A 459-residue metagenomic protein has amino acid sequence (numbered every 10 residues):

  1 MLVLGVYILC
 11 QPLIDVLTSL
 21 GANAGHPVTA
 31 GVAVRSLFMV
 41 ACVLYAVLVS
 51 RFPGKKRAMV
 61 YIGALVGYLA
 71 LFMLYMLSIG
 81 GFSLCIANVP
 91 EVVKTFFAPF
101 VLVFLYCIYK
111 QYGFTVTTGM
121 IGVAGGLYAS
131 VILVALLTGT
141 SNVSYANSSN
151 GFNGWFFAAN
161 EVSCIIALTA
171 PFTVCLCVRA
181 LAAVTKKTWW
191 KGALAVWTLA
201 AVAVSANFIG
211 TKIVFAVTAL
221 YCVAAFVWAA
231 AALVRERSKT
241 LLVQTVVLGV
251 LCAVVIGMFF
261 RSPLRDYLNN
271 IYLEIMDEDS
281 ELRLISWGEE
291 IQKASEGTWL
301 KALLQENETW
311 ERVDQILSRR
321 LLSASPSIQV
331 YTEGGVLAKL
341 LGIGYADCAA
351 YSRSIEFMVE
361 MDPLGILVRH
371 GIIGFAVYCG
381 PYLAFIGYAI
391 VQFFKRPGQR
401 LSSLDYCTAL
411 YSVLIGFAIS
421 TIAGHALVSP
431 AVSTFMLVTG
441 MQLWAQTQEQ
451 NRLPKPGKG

Functional and structural regions predicted by a protein language model:
M1-G5, P53-G67, T115-A124, W190-A195 (+1 more regions): Membrane-interfacial loop-to-transmembrane alpha-helix junctions, especially the N-terminal start
M1-V49, L71-I79: N-terminal signal-anchor transmembrane segment
Y7-I8, L194-A200, V368-H370, I386-A423: Loop-to-helix entry and N-terminal half of a specific, functionally important transmembrane alpha helix in multi-pass
A33-F38, A58-M73, F82-I108, G119-V123: Aromatic-anchored transmembrane helix interface
V116-N142, A159-A232: Alpha-helical transmembrane segments of multi-pass inner-membrane proteins
N153, L303-I373: Long extracytoplasmic/lumenal interhelical loops at the membrane interface of multi-pass membrane proteins
C222, Y388, A409-T421, H425-G459: Transmembrane alpha-helices of multi-pass inner-membrane enzymes
F226-N307, Y331-G334: A membrane-periplasm/extracellular boundary helix in multi-pass inner-membrane enzymes that assemble envelope glycans
